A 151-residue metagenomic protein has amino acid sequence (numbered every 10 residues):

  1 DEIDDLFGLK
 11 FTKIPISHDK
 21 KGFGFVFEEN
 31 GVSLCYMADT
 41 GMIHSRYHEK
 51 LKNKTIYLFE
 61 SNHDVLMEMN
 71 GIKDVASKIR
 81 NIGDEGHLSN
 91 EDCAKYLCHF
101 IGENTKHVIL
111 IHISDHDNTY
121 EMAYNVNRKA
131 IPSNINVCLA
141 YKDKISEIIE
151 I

Functional and structural regions predicted by a protein language model:
D1-I56, I148-I151: Core dinuclear metal-dependent hydrolase active-site scaffold
S45-Y141: Cap/insert and terminal regions of metallo-dependent hydrolase folds
A140-E150: A short, charged, Gly/Pro-tolerant segment at domain boundaries
